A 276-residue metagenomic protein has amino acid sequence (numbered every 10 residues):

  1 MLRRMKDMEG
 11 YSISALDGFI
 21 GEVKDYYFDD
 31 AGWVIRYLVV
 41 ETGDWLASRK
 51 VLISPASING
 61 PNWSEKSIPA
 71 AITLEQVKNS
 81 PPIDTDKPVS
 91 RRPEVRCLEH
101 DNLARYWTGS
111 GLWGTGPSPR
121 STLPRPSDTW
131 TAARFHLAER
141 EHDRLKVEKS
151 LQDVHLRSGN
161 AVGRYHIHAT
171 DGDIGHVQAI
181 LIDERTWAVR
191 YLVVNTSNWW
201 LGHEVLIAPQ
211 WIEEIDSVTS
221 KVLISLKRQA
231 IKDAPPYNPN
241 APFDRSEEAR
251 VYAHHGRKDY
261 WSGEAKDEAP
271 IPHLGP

Functional and structural regions predicted by a protein language model:
M1-P276: Peripheral interaction segments used for macromolecular assembly
